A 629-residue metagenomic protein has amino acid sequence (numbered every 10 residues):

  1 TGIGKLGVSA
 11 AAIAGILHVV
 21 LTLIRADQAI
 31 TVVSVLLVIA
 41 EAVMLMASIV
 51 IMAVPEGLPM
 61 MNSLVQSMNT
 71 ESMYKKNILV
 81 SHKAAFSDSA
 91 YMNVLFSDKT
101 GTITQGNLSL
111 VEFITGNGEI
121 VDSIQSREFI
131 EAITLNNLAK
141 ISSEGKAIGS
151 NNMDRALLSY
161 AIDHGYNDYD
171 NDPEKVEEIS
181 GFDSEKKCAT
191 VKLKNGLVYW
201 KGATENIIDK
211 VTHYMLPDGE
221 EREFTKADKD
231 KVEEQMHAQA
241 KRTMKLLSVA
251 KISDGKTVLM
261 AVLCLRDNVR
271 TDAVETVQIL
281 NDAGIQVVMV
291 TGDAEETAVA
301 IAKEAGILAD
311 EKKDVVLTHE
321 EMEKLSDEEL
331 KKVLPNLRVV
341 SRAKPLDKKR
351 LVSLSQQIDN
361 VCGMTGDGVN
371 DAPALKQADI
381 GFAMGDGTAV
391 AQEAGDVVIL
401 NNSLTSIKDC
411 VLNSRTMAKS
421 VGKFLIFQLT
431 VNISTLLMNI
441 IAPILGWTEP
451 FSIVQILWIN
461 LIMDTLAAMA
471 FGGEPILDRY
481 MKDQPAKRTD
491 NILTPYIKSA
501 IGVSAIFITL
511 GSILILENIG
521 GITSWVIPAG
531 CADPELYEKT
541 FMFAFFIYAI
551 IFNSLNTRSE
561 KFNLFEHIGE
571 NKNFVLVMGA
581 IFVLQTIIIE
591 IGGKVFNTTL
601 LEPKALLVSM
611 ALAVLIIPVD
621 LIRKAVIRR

Functional and structural regions predicted by a protein language model:
T1-P485, D490-L493, F543, E560-R629: Conserved cytosolic headpiece of P-type ATPases
V431-T435, A500-S512: Core segments of transmembrane alpha-helices that mediate helix-helix packing or line hydrophobic substrate/ligand
P443-S452, L516-Y537: Helix-coil boundary and interhelical linker segments in multi-pass alpha-helical membrane proteins
M463, I508-T509, Y537-S554: Generic alpha-helical transmembrane segments
P485-F507, A532-F541: Membrane-water interface at loop-to-transmembrane-helix junctions
F507-G521, Q585-T598: Alpha-helical transmembrane segments and their membrane-interface junctions in multi-pass membrane proteins
I522-T523, R558-K561: Active/binding-pocket-proximal capping segment
